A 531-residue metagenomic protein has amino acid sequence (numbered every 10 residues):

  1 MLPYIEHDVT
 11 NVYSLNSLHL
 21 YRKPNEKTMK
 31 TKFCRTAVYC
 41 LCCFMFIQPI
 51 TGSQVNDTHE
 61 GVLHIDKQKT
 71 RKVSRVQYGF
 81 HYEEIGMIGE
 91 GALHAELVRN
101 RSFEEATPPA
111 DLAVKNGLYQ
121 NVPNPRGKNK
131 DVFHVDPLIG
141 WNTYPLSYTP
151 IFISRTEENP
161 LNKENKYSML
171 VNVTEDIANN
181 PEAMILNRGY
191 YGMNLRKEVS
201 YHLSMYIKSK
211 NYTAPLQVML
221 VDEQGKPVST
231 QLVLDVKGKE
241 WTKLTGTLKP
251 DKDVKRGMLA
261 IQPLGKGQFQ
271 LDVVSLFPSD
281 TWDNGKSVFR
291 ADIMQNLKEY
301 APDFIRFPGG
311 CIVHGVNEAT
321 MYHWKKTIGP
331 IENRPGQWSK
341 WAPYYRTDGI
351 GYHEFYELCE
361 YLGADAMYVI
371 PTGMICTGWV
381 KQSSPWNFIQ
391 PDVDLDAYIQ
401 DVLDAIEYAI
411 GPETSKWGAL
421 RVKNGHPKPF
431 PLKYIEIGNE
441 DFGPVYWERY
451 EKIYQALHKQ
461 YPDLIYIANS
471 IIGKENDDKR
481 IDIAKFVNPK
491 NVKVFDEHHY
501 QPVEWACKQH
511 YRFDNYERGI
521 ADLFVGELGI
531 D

Functional and structural regions predicted by a protein language model:
M1, I5-D57: Bacterial Sec-dependent N-terminal signal peptides
S53-D348, D365, Q382-D396, V422 (+3 more regions): Extracellular and organelle-lumenal recognition/adhesion modules and their flexible linkers in secreted
V76, L362-I370, G519-E527: Short coil-to-beta-strand
P250, C359, P385-T414, K493-Y500: Acidic, His- and aromatic-enriched active-site or binding-groove loops in soluble protein domains that engage sugars
D292-N296, G351-L358, D401, A405 (+3 more regions): A general structural detector for well-ordered alpha-helical segments in enzyme core domains, enriched
R306-E318, I370-C376, S470-G473: Short, solvent-exposed turn/loop segments enriched in Gly/Ser/Thr/Pro and often Arg
E354-D365, K428, L457-Y461: A structural motif corresponding to the C-terminal end of an alpha-helix and its immediate exit/capping segment
D404, Y408-A419, K423-D531: Active-site neighborhood of glycoside hydrolase catalytic domains
